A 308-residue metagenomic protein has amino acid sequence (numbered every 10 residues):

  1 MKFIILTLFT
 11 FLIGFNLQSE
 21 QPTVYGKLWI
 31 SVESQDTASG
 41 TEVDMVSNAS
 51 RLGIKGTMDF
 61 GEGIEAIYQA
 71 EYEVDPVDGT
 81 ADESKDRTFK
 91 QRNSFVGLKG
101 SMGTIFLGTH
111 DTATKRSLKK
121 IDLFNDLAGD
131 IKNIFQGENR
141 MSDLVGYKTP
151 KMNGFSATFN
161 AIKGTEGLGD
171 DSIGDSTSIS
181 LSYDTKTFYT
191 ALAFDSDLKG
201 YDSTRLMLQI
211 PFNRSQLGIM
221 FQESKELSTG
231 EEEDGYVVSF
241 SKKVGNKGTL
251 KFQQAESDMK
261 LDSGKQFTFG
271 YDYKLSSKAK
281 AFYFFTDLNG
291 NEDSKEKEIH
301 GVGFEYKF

Functional and structural regions predicted by a protein language model:
M1-T23: Cleavable N-terminal export/targeting peptides
E20-S34, T41-E166, I173, S182-T185: Outer membrane beta-barrel
P22, G63-A66, M102-F106, G154-A157 (+4 more regions): Repeated loop/turn-to-beta-strand initiation elements of outer-membrane beta-barrel proteins
I30-D36, Y72-P76, D111-A113, A161-T165 (+7 more regions): Transmembrane beta-strands of outer-membrane beta-barrel pores
T41-S50, F89-R92, N139-D143, I173-T177 (+4 more regions): Residues that define the transmembrane beta-barrel architecture of outer-membrane proteins
K55-T57, G97-K99, G146-T149, L181-D184 (+5 more regions): Transmembrane beta-barrel domains of outer membrane proteins
V145, F269, Y273-L275, E296-F308: Outer-membrane beta-barrel "beta-signal"
G174-T268: Detector for outer-membrane/organellar transmembrane beta-barrel domains, recognizing the amphipathic beta-strand
